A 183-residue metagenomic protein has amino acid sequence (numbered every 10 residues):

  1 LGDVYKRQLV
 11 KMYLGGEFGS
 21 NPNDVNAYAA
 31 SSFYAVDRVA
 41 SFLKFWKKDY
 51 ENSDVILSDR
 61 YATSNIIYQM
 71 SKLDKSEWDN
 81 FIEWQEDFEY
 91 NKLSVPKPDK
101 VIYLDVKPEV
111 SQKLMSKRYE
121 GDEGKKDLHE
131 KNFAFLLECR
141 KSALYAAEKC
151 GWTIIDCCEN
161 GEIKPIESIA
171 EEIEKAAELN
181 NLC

Functional and structural regions predicted by a protein language model:
L1-Y5: Short, small-residue-biased leader/transition segments that mark boundaries at the very start of proteins
K11-G19: Conserved NTP-binding/hydrolysis module of P-loop NTPases
Y13, V36, R60, L104-D105 (+2 more regions): Conserved catalytic core of Hanks-type protein kinase domains
P22-S94: Glycine-rich phosphate-binding loop used to anchor ATP phosphates in small-molecule kinases, encompassing both
L57, K100-I102, T153-I155: Hydrophobic/aromatic beta-strand patches that form the interior of the parallel beta-sheet core in alpha/beta enzyme
T63-K141: A glycine- and Lys/Arg-enriched "phosphate-lid" helix/loop adjacent to the NTP-binding pocket of small-molecule kinases
E109-C183: NTP-dependent small-molecule kinase module
